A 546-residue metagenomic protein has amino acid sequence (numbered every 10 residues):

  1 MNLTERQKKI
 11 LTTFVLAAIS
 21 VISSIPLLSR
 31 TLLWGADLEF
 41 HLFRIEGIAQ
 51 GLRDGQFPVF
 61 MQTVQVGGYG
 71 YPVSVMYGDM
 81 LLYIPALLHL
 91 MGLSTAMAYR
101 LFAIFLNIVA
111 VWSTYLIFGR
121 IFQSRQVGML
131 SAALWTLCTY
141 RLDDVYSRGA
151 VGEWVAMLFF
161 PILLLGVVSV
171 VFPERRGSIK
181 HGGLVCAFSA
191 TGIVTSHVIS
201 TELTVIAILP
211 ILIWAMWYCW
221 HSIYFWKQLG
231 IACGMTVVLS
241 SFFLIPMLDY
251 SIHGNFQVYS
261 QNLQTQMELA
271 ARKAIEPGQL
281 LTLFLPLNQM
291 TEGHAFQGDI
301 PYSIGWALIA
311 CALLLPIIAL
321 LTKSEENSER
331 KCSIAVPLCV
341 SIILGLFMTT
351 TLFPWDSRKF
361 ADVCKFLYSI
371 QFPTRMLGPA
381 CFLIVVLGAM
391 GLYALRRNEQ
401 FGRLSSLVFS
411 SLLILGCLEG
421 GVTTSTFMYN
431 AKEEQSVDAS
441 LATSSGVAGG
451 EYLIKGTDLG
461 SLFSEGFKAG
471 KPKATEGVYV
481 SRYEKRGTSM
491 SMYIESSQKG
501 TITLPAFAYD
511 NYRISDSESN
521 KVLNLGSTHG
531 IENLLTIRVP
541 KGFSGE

Functional and structural regions predicted by a protein language model:
M1-P26, S324, C332-S333, L407: Start-transfer (signal-anchor) and selected internal transmembrane alpha helices of multi-pass inner/ER membrane
N2-E5, S464-E546: Active-site-proximal, structured, solvent-exposed surfaces of multi-pass membrane proteins that position macromolecular
V21-T31, Q50-Q56, M129-R148, L239-N255 (+6 more regions): Membrane-interface helix-loop junctions at the exits of transmembrane helices
I22-F159, G166, G192, V198-I199: Active-site lumenal/periplasmic loops and adjacent helix-entry segments of GT-C-fold, multi-pass membrane
L163-G182, Y218-C219: Membrane-interface transmembrane helices that cradle and orient dolichyl/undecaprenyl
G166, H181-V198, C233-V238, L344: Membrane-interface alpha helices of multi-pass inner-membrane proteins
T204-V237, P316-R330: Perimembrane helix-loop-helix junctions
Q228, C233-L320, Q435-S464, K468-R482: Periplasmic/ER-lumenal interhelical loops and adjacent helix-loop junctions in multi-pass membrane proteins
